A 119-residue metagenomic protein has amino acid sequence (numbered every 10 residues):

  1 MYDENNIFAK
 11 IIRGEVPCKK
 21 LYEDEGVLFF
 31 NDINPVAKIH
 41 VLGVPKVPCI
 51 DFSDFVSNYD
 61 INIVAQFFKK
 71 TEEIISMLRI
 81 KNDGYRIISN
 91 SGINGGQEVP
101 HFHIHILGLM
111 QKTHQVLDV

Functional and structural regions predicted by a protein language model:
M1-V119: HIT superfamily nucleotide-processing domains
